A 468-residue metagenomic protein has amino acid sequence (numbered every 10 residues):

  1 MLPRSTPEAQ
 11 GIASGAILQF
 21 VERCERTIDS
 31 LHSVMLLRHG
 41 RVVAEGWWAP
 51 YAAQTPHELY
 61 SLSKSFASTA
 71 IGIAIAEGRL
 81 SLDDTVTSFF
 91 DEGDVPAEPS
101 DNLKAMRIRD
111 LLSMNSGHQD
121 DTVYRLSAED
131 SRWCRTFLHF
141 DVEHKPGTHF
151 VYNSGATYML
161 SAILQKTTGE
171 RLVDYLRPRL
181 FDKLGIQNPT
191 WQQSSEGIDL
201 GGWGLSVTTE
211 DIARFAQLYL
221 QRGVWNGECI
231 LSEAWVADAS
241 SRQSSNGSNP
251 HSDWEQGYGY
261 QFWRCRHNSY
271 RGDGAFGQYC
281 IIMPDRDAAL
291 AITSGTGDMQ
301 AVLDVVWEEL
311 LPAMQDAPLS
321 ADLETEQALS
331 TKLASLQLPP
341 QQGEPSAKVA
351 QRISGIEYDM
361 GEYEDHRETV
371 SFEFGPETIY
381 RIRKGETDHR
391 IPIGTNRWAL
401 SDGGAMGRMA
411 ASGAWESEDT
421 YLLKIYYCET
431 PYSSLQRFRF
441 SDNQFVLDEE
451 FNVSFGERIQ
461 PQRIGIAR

Functional and structural regions predicted by a protein language model:
I12, R41-G46, T85-S88, D121-P146 (+1 more regions): Short, charged, amphipathic alpha-helices and their helix-cap/turn boundaries
V21-A52, D287-L290: A short, well-structured edge-of-sheet supersecondary motif
G40, H57-D83, L111, L160-L164 (+1 more regions): Active-site SXXK
E58, E77-S116, H139, T168-V207: Active-site helix/loop module of the DD-peptidase/beta-lactamase fold, centered on the serine-lysine SxxK catalytic
A156-I163, W203-V224, Q278-G295, W307: Active-site-proximal alpha-helical segments within enzyme catalytic domains
V236-L290: Active-site Gly/Thr loop motif
G274-P340: Structured C-terminal helix/loop/strand segments within mature extracytoplasmic catalytic/sensor domains
D322-R468: Peripheral terminal and inter-domain segments
